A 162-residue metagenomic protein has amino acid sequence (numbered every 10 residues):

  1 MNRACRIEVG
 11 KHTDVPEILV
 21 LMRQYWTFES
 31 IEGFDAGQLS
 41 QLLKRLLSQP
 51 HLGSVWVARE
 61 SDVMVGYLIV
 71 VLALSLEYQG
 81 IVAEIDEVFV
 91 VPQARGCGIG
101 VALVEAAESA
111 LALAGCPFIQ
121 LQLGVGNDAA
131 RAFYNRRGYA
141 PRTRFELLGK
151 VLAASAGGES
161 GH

Functional and structural regions predicted by a protein language model:
R6-V20: A short beta-loop-alpha structural element at the N-terminal edge of CoA-dependent acyl/N-acetyltransferase catalytic
L19-R45: Conserved GNAT-fold acetyl-CoA-binding loop/helix
R45-V57, E84: A short helix-loop-beta-strand connector motif used in the catalytic cores of GNAT acetyltransferases and, in some
L52, V63-G66, A129: Glycine-rich acetyl-CoA-binding "A-motif" of GNAT/NAT acetyltransferases
V57, V63-L72, E84: Conserved beta-strand in the GNAT
V90, G96-S109, R136: Conserved acetyl-CoA-binding loop-helix of GNAT-fold acetyltransferases
A112-Q122: Conserved GNAT acetyl-CoA-binding A-motif
L121-A130, G149-A153: Conserved beta-strand-loop-alpha-helix junction that forms the acyl-donor binding cleft
